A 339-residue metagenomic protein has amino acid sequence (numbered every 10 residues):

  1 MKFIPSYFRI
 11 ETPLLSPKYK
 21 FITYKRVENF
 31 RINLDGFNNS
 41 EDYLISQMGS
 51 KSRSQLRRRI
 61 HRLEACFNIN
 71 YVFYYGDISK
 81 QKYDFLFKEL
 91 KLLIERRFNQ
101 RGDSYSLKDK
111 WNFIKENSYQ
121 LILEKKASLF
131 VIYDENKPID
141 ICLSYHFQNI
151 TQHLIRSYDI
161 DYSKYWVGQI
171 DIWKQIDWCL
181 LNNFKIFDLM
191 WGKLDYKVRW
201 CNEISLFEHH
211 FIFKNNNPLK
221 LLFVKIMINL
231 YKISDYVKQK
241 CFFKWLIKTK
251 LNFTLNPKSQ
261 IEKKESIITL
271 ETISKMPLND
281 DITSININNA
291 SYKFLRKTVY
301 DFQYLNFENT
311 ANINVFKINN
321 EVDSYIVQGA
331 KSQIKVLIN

Functional and structural regions predicted by a protein language model:
M1-F3, L189: Conserved beta-strand positions
I4-S16, K20-S163, I267-N339: A conserved beta-strand-loop-helix scaffold within acyl/acetyltransferase catalytic domains
L44-I45, D103, I160-Y162, W178-C179 (+3 more regions): A short, structure-level motif marking secondary-structure boundaries and short turns
Q47-S52, C66-F67, Y74-K80, N136 (+4 more regions): A general structural signal for short secondary-structure boundary/capping elements
N112-L222: Aromatic (often tryptophan-rich) hydrophobic motifs at membrane interfaces
F213-E265: Charged, amphipathic alpha-helical linkers/stalks
